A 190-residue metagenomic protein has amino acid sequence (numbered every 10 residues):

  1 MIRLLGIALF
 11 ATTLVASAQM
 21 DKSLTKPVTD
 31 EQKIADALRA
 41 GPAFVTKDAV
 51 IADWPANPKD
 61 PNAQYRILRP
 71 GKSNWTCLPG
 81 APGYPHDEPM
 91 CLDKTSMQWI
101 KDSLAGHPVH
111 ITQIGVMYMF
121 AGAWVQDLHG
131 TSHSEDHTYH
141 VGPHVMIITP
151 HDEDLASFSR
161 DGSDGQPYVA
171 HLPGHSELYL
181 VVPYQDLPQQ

Functional and structural regions predicted by a protein language model:
M1-G6: Bacterial N-terminal signal peptides that target proteins for export
A8-A18: Hydrophobic h-region of N-terminal signal peptides that target proteins for export in Gram-negative bacteria
M20-Q190: Primary mode marks residue(s) on the alpha4-beta5-alpha5 output face of response regulator receiver
